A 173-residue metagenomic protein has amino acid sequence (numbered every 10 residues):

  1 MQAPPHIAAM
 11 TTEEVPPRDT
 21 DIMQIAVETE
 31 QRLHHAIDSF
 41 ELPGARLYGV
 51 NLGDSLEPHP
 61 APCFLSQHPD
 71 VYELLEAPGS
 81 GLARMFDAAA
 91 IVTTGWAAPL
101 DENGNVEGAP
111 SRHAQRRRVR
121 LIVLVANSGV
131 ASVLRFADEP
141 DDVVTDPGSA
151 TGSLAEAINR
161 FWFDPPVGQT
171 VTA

Functional and structural regions predicted by a protein language model:
M1-H34, D38, F161-A173: Actinobacteria-biased recognition of intrinsically disordered, low-complexity terminal regions
D21, I25, Q67-D70, A150: Short amphipathic alpha-helical segments
T29-E73: N-terminal interaction modules that seed assembly of large macromolecular complexes
P43-Y48, F86-A88, R117-L121: Short, surface-exposed beta-edge/turn micro-motifs
V50-N51, T93, V125-A126: Hydrophobic side chains in beta-strands
S55, A97-P99, D142: Short acidic, S/G/P-rich loop/turn micro-motifs used as interaction or catalytic elements
V71-G108: Short HxH-centered metal-ligating active-site micro-motif
E107-A173: Glycine-rich, aromatic-bearing surface loops/beta-hairpins
